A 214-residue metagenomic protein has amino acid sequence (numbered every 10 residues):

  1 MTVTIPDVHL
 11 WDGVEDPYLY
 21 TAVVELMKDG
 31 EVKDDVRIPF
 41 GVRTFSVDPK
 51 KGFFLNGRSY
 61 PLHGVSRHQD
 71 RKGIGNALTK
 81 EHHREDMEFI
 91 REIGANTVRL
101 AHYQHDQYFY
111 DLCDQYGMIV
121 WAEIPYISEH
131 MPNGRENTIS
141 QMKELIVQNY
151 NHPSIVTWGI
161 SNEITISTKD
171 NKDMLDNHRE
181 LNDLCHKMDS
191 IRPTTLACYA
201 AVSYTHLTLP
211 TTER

Functional and structural regions predicted by a protein language model:
M1-L112, Y116-V120, Q141, V156-T157 (+3 more regions): Secreted/periplasmic carbohydrate-active enzymes, especially glycoside hydrolases
R67, Y103, P125-I127, S161-E163 (+1 more regions): Active-site beta-loop-alpha junctions enriched in small/polar residues
K72, D106, T165-S167, V202: Active-site environment of divalent metal-dependent phosphoester hydrolases
S128-S140: Active-site-adjacent "subsite" loops/lids of carbohydrate-active enzymes
M131, S161-C185: Active-site cleft segment of glycoside hydrolase catalytic domains centered on the general acid/base Glu
E144-N171: Active-site groove signature of glycoside hydrolases
T205-T211: Conserved small/polar residues in nucleotide/adenosyl-binding loops
